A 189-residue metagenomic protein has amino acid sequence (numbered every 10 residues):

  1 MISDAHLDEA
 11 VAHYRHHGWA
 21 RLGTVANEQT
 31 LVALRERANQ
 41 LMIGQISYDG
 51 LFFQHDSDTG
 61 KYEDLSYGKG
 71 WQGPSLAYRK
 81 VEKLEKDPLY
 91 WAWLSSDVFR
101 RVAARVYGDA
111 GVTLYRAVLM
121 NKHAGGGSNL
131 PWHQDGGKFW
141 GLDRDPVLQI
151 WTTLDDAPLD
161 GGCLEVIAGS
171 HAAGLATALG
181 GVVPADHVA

Functional and structural regions predicted by a protein language model:
M1-H16, G23-L130: Non-heme Fe(II)-dependent double-stranded beta-helix
A12, A157-A189: Double-stranded beta-helix
W19-R21, Q149-T153, V166: Conserved hydrophobic/aromatic beta-strand scaffold that supports enzyme active sites
A103, H133, I150: Conserved hydrophobic/aromatic pocket- or pore-lining residues that grip, position, or stack substrates in active sites
V118, G136, S170: Short, flexible active-site-adjacent loop segments at beta-strand->alpha-helix junctions, enriched in small/polar
N129-G137: Histidine-centered catalytic micro-motifs
W140-L159: Short, conserved beta-strand element in jelly-roll/cupin
